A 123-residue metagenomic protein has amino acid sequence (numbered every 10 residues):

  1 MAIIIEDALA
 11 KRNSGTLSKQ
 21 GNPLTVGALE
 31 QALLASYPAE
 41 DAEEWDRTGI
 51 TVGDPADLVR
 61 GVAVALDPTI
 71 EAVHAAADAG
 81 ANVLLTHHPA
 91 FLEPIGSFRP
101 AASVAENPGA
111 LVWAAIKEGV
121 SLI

Functional and structural regions predicted by a protein language model:
M1-I123: Hydrophobic structural segments
